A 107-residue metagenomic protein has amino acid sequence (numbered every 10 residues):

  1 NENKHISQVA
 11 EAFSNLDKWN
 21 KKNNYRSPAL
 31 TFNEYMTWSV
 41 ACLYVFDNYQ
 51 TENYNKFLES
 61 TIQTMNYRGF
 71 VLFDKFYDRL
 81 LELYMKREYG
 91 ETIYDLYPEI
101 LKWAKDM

Functional and structural regions predicted by a protein language model:
N1: Active-site recognition of the HExxH zinc-binding catalytic motif
H5-K18: Active-site-adjacent bridging/hinge elements
A10-A12, A29, A41, A104: A sequence-composition feature that detects small, non-aromatic residues
D17, K22, T61: Sparse, context-dependent recognition of short Cys/His-centered cofactor- or disulfide-binding micro-motifs
N20-T31: Active-site rim elements
M36-M107: Pan-zinc metallopeptidase signature
